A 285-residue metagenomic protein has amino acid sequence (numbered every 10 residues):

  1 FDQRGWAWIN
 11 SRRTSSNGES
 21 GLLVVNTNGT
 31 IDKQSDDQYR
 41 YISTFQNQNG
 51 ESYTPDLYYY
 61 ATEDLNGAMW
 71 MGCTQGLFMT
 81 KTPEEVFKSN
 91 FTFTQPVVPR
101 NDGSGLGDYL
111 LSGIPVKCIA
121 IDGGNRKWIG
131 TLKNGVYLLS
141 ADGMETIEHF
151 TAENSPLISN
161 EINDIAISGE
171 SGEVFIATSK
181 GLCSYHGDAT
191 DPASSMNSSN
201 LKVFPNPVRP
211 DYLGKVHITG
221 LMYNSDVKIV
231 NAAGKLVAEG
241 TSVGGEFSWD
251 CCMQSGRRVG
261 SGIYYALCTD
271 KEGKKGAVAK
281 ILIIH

Functional and structural regions predicted by a protein language model:
F1-L201, L236, L267: Carboxylate-rich, polar loop motifs that coordinate divalent cations or form catalytic acidic clusters
S159, P210, Y223, S255 (+1 more regions): Surface-exposed loops/turns
G187, T219-L221, T269: Residue-level recognition of strand-loop junctions within catalytic nucleotide-signaling folds
S195-K228, E246-W249: Glycine-centered coil/turn sites that cap beta-strands in beta-rich domains
D226-V237, Y264, G273: Short, glycine-anchored, charge-dense loop/turn motifs used at functional sites
S242-K275: Short, surface-exposed loop/turn motifs with a glycine/proline- and acidic-biased composition
G276-I281: Edge beta-strands of extracellular beta-sandwich domains
I283-H285: Interdomain boundary/hinge segments at the C-termini of tandem beta-sandwich modules
